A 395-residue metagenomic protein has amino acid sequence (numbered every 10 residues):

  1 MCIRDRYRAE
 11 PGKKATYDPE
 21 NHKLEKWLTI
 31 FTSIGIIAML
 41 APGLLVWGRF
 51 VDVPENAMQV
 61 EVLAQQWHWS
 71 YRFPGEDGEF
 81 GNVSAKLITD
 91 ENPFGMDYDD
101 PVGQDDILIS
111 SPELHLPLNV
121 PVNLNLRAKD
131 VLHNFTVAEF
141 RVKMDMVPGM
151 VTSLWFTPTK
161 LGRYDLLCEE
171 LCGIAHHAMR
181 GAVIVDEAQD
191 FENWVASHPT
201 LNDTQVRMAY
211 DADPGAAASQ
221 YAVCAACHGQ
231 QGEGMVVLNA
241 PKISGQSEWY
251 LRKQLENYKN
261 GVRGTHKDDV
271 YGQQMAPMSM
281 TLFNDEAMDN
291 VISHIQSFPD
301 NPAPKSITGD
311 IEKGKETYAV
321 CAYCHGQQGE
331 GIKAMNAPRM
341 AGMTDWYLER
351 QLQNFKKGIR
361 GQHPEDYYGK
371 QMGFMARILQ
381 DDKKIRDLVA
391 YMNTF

Functional and structural regions predicted by a protein language model:
R4-D211: Non-transmembrane, membrane-proximal soluble domains of secreted or membrane proteins
G162-E170, S219-Q230, K242, W249-E256 (+9 more regions): C-type cytochrome heme c attachment motif
M179, M235-K242, Y258-N290, I295 (+3 more regions): Axial heme c-ligation environment in periplasmic c-type cytochrome domains
I184-L201, N284-A303: Short, structured interface segments
I184-Q189, P241-Q246, P338-M343: Short cysteine/histidine-rich metal-coordination sites, predominantly Zn2+-binding motifs
Q205-M235, S247, A303-E330: Sequence/structural segment immediately N-terminal to covalent heme-attachment motifs in c-type and related
